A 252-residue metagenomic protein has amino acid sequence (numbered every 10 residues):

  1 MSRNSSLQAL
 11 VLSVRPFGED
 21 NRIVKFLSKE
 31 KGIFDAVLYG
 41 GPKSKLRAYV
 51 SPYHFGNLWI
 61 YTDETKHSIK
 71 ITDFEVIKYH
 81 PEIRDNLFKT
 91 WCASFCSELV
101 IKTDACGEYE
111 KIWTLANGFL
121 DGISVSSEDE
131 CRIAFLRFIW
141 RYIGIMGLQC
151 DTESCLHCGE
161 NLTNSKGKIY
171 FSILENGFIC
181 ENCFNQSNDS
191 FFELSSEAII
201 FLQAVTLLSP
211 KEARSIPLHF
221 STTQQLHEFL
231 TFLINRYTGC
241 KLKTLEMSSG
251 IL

Functional and structural regions predicted by a protein language model:
M1-I23, L27-L252: Non-catalytic alpha-helical scaffolds and adjoining flexible linkers that form interface surfaces for assembly
